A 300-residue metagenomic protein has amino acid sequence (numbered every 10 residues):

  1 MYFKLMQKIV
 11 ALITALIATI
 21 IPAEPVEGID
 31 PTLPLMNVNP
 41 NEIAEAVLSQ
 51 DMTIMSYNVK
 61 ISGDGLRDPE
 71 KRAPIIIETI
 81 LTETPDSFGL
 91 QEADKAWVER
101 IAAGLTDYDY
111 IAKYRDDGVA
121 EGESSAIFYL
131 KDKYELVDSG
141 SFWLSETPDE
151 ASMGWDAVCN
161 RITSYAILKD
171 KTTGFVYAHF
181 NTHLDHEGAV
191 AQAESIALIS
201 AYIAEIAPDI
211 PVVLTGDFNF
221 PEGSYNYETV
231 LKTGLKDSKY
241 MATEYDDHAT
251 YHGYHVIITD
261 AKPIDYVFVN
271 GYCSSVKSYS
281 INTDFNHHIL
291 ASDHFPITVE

Functional and structural regions predicted by a protein language model:
K4-E24: Sec-dependent N-terminal signal peptides of Gram-positive bacterial secreted proteins and lipoproteins
I17-G104, D117-E123, A197: N-terminal, active-site-proximal structural segment of metallo-dependent hydrolase catalytic domains
D30-E42, V190, A204-V212, F220-E300: Metal-dependent phosphoester-hydrolase catalytic domains
L35-N39, S87, Q91-V176, S280-I281: Structured beta-strand-rich core segments of catalytic domains in phosphoester-bond hydrolases
T53-V59, I76-I101, F128, A166 (+5 more regions): Active-site beta-strand/loop signature of hydrolases that rely on acidic residues for catalysis
I54-P74, L144-V158, D185-G188: Acidic/histidine-rich helix-loop elements that form or flank divalent-metal/phosphate-binding sites at the catalytic
V59-G63, D94-W97, R115-V119, K133-Y134 (+5 more regions): Solvent-exposed loop/turn segments at secondary-structure junctions within structured extracellular/periplasmic domains
R67, P74, V190-A204, I257: Alpha-helical scaffold elements lining the catalytic groove of polysaccharide deacetylases
